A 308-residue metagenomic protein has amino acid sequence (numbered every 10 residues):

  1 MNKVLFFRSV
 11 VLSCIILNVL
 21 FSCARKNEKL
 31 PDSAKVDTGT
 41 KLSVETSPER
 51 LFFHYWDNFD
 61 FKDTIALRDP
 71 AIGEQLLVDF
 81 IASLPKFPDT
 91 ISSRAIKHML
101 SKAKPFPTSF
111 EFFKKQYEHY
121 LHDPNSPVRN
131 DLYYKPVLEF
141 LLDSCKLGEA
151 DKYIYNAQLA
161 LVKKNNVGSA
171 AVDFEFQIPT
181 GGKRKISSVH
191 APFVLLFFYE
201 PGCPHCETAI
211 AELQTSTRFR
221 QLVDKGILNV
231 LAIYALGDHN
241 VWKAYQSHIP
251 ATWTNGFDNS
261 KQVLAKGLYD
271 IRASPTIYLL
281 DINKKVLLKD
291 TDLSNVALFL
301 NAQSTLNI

Functional and structural regions predicted by a protein language model:
M1-V11: Bacterial N-terminal signal peptides that target proteins for export
V19-S22: C-terminal motif of bacterial Sec signal peptides marking the signal peptidase cleavage site
A24-G181: Oxidative protein folding and maturation machinery
R184-Q214, N229-L231: Short active-site neighborhood of thiol/selenol oxidoreductases, capturing the structured segment around
I210-S247, K261-A265: Structural microenvironment flanking redox-active thiols in thiol-disulfide oxidoreductases
Q246-Y278, I282-N283: Short, internal strand/loop/helix patches that form the active-site neighborhood or redox-interaction surface
A273-T276, I282-I308: Non-catalytic, surface beta->alpha helical segment in thiol-disulfide oxidoreductase systems
